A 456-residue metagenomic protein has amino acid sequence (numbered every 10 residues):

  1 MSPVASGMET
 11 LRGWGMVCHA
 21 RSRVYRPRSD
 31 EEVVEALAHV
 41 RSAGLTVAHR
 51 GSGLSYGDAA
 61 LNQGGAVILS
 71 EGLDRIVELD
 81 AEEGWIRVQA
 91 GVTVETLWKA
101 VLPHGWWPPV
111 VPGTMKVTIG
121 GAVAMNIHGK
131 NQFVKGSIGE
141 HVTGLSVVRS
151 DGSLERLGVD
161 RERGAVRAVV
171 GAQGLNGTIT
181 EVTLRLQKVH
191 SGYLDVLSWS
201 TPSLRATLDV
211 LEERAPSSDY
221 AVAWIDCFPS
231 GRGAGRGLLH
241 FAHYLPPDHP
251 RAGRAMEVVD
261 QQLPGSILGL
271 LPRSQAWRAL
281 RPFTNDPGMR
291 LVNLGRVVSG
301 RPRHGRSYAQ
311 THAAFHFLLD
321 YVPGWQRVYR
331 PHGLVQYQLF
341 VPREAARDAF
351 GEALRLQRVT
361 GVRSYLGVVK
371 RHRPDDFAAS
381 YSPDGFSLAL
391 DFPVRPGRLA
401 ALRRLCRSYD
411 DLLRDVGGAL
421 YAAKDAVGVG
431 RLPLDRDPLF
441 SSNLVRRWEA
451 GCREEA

Functional and structural regions predicted by a protein language model:
C18-G113, M125-N131, A223, V369 (+1 more regions): Glycine-rich N-terminal segment of FAD-binding domains in flavoprotein oxidoreductases, spanning the beta-loop-helix
E32-E35, T96, R205-T207, A345-G351 (+1 more regions): Short, conserved charged micro-motifs
G57-V77, G129-G152, T178-R185: Structural signature of FAD isoalloxazine-binding scaffolds in flavoprotein oxidoreductases
A124, T143-D348, R355-L356, R363 (+1 more regions): C-terminal substrate-binding/cap subdomain adjacent to the FAD-binding core in PCMH-type and related FAD-linked
V335-L339, G385-V394, V429: Short, hydrophobic beta-strand segments
A346, Q357-T360, V394-L405, Y409-Y421: Extended C-terminal subregions enriched in glycine
A401, L412-A456: Activity-critical C-terminal alpha-helical subdomain
